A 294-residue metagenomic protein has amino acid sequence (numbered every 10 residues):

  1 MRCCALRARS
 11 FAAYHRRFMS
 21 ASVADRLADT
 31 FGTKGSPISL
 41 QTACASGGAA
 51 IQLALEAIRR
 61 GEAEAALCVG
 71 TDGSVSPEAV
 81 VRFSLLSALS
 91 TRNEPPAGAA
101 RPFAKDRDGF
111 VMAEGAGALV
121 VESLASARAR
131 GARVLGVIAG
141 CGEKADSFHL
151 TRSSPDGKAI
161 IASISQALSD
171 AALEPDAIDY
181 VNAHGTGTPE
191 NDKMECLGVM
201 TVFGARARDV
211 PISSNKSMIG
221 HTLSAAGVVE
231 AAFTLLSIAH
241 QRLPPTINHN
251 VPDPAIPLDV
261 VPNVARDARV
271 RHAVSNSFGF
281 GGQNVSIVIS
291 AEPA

Functional and structural regions predicted by a protein language model:
M1-C4, A13-L53, E62, L85-V111 (+1 more regions): Conserved catalytic cysteine-centered active-site region of acyl-thioester-dependent Claisen-condensing enzymes
C4-F11, Q52, E56, S74-A129 (+3 more regions): Glycine-/small-residue-rich "gating" segment that lines the acyl/pantetheine channel and substrate pocket
L27, G47, A54, F83 (+6 more regions): Conserved small-residue
A50, S163-A171, V202, T234: Stable alpha-helical structural segments in soluble proteins, enriched in small hydrophobic residues
E62-D108, C141-P155, A183-D192, D209-D259: Acyl-CoA/ACP chain-elongation machinery
E94-A171, Y180, A294: Condensing-enzyme catalytic core mediating Claisen C-C bond formation in acyl metabolism
L119-S123, S169, N191, M200 (+2 more regions): Short beta-strand-to-turn element immediately C-terminal to the catalytic PLP-Schiff-base lysine in fold type I
A171-A177, R208, I256-A294: Flexible, low-complexity linker/loop segments at domain and module junctions
